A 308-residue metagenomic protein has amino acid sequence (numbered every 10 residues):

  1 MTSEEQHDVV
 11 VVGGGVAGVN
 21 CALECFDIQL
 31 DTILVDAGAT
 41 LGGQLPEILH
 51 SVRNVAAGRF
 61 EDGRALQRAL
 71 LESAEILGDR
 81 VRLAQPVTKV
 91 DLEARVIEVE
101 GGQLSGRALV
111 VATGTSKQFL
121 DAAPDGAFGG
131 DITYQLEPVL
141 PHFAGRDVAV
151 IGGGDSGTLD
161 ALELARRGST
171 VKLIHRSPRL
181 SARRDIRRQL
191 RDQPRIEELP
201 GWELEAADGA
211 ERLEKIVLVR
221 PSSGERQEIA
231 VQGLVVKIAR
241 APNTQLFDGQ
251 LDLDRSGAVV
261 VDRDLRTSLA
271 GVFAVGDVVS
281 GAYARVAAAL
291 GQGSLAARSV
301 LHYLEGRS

Functional and structural regions predicted by a protein language model:
M1, T115-R167, V260-R263: Glycine-rich dinucleotide-binding loop and its adjacent helix/turn
E4, A127-H142, V236-A288, H302: FAD-site-proximal beta/loop scaffold in flavoenzymes
Q6-D8, A84, A144-R146, G201 (+1 more regions): Phosphate-coordination loops involved in phosphoryl transfer and adenosine-cofactor binding
H7-L77, T158-R184: Beta1-alpha1 glycine-rich phosphate/pyrophosphate-binding loop at the start of Rossmann-like nucleotide-binding domains
G13, A112-T113, F119, I151 (+3 more regions): Short, well-ordered coil/turn residues at beta-beta hairpins and beta-strand->alpha-helix junctions within
L23-E24, D160, L269, V278-S308: A conserved FAD-binding loop/helix module that cradles the flavin
G42-G43, F119-L120, L159, R226 (+2 more regions): Glycine/Thr-rich phosphate-binding loops of Rossmann-like dinucleotide-binding domains
R68-E98, Q103-G106, R166-R263, H302-S308: A Rossmann-like FAD-binding core segment of flavoenzymes
